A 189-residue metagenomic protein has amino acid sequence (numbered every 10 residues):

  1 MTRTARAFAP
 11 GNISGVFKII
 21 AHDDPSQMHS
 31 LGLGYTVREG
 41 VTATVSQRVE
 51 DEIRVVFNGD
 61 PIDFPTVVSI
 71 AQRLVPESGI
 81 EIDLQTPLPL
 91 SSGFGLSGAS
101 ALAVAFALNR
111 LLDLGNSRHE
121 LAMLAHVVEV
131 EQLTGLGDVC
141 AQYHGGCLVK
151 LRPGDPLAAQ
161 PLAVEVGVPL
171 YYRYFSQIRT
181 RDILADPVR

Functional and structural regions predicted by a protein language model:
M1-L90: ATP-binding N-lobe of GHMP and related small-molecule kinases
I20-A21, P76, R110-D113, H126 (+2 more regions): Generic secondary-structure signature for well-ordered alpha-helical cores
I62, G115, G154: Structured, active/binding-site neighborhoods that engage oxygen-rich ligands
L88-S91, E129-E131: Transmembrane alpha-helix interface/packing and boundary motifs in multi-pass membrane proteins, characterized by
S92-L96, L151-R152: Short, conserved acidic/polar surface loops in the N-terminal third of protein domains
F94-R118: DPxDG-like acidic metal-binding loop motif
R118-R189: ATP-dependent small-molecule kinase catalytic core of the GHMP/sugar-kinase superfamily and closely related
